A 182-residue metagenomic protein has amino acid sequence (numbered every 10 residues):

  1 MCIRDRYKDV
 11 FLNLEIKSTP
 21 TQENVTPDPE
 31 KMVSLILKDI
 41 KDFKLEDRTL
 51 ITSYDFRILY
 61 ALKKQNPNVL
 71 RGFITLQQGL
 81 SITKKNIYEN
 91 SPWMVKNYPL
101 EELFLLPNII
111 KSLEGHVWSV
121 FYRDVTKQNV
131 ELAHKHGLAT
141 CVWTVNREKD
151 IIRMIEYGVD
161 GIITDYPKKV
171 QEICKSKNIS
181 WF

Functional and structural regions predicted by a protein language model:
M1-D5: Conserved small/polar residues in nucleotide/adenosyl-binding loops
R6-F182: Short loop-to-alpha-helix "cap/lid" segments that border enzyme active sites across diverse enzyme classes
